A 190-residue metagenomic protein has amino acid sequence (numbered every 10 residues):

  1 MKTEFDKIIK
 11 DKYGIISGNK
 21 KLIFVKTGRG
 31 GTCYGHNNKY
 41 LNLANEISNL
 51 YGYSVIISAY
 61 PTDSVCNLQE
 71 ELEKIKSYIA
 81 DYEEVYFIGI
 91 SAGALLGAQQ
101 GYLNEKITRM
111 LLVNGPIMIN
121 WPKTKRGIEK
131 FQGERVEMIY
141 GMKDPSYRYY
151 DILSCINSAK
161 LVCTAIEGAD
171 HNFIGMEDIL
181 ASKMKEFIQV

Functional and structural regions predicted by a protein language model:
D6-I57: Short, surface-exposed "cap/lid" segments of acyl-processing enzymes
K39, T62-D81, Q99: Alpha/beta-hydrolase active-site loop
Y60, L111-N120, G141-K143: Active-site nucleophile loop of the alpha/beta-hydrolase fold
I88-G97: Gly/Ala-rich beta-loop-alpha elbow adjacent to hydrolase catalytic centers
F131-Q132, M138-Y140: Short beta-strand/loop motif that positions the catalytic acidic residue of the alpha/beta-hydrolase fold
P145-D151: Conserved alpha/beta-hydrolase "acid-adjacent" motif
A169-D178: Catalytic histidine-centered segment of alpha/beta-hydrolase-like enzymes
